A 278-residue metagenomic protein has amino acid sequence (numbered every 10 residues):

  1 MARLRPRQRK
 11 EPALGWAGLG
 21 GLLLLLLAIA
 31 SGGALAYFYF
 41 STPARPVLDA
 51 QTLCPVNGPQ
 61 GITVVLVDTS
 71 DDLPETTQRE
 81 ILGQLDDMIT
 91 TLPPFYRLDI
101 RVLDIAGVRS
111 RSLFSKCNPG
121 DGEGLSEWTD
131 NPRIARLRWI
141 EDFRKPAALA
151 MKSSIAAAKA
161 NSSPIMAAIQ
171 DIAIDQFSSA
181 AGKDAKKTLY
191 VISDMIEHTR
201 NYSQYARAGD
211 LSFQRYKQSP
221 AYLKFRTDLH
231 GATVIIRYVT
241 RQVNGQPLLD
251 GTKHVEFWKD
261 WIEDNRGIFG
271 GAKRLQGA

Functional and structural regions predicted by a protein language model:
Q8-V64, S70-T77, T90: Acidic, polar low-complexity linker/tail segments
F38-S41, I196-D250: VWA/integrin I-like adhesion module and closely mimicked acidic/polar interface patches used
N57-R133, T188-L189: Von Willebrand factor
G58-D72, A148-S154, R237-Q242: Acidic/histidine-rich, surface-exposed loop or edge segments in extracytoplasmic proteins
P59-V65, F95-I100, K187-L189, R226-T240 (+1 more regions): Hydrophobic beta-strand segments of well-ordered beta-sheets in folded domains
V67-T69, I172, K186-H198: DG-centered beta-turn motif at the end of beta-strands
G124-D184: Von Willebrand factor
H230-A278: Extracytoplasmic/luminal low-complexity segments enriched in Pro/Gly and acidic/polar residues that act as flexible
